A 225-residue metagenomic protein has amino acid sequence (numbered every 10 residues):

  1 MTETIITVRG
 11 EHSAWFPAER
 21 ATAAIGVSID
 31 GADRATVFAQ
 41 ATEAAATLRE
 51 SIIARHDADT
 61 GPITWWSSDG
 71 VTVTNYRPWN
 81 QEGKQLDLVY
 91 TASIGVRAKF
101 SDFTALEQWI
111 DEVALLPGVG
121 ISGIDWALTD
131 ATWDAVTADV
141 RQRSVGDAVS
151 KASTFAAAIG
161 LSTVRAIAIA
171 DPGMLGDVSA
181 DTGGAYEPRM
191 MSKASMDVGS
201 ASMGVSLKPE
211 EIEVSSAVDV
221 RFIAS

Functional and structural regions predicted by a protein language model:
M1-S225: Short, charge-dense linear interaction motifs
